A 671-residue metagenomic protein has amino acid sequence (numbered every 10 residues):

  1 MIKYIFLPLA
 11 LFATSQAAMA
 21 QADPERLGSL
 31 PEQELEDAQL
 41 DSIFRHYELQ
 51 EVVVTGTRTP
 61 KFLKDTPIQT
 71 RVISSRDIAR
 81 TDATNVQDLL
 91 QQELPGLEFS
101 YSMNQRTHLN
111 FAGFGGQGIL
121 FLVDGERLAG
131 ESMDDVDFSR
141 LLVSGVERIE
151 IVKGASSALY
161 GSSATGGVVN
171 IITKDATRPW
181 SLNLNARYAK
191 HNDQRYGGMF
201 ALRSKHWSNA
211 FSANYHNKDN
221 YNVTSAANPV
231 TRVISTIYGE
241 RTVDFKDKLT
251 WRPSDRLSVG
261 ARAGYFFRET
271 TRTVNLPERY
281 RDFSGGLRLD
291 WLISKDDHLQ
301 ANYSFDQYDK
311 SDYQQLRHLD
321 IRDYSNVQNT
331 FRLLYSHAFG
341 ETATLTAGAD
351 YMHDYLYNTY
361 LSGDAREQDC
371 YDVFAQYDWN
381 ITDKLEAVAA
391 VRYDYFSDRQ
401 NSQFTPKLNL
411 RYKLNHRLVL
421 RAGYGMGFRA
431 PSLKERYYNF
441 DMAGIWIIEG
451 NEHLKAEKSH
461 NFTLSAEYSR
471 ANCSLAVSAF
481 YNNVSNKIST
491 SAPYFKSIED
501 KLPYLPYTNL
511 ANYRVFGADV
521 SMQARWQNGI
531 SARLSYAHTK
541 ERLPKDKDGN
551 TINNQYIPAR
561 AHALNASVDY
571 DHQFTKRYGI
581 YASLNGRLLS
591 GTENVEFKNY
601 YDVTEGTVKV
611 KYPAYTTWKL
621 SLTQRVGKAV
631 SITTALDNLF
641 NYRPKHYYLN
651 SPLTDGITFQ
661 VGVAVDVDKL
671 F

Functional and structural regions predicted by a protein language model:
I5-P8, A20, A201, G239 (+3 more regions): Conserved C-terminal beta-signal and adjacent last beta-strands/turns of outer-membrane beta-barrel proteins
Q21-A22, L27, E34-L35, H46-A79 (+1 more regions): N-terminal periplasmic "start-of-domain" segments of outer-membrane beta-barrel proteins
E51, V86-E93, Q105-N110, L122 (+4 more regions): N-terminal periplasmic accessory domains that precede and gate Gram-negative outer-membrane beta-barrel machines
F99, E126-K153: Short acidic/polar hinge/loop motifs at secondary-structure boundaries that mediate gating or recognition
N170, R178-P179, R187, M199-Y280: Periplasmic-side early beta-strands and strand-to-turn transitions of outer-membrane beta-barrels
Y238, K246-K248, T330-R332, R366 (+5 more regions): Outer membrane beta-barrel strand-and-loop segments of large Gram-negative receptors, especially TonB-dependent
D309, S397-R399, Q403, Y412 (+4 more regions): Surface-exposed extracellular loop regions of Gram-negative outer-membrane beta-barrel proteins, predominantly
T382-K384, Y481-N483, Y507-F597, F640: Gram-negative outer-membrane beta-barrel transporters
